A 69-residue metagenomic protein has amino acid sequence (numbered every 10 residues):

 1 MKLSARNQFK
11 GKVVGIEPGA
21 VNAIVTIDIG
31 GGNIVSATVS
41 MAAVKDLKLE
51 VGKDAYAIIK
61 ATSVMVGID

Functional and structural regions predicted by a protein language model:
M1-D69: Non-catalytic connector elements of ABC transporters
